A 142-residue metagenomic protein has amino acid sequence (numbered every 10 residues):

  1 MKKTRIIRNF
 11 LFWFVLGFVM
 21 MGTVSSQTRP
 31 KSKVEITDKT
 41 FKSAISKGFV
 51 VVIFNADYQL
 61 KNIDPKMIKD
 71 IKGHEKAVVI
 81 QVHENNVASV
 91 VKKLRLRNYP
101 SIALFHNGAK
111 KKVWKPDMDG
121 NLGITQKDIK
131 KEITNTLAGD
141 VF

Functional and structural regions predicted by a protein language model:
M1-N9: Positively charged n-region of N-terminal signal peptides that target proteins for export
L11-G22: Bacterial N-terminal signal peptides
V24-K42: N-terminal "domain-start" segment that seeds a small globular fold
V34-I36, F54-Y58, H74-S89: Thiol-based oxidoreductase modules, predominantly thioredoxin-like and allied folds used for disulfide exchange
D38-I71: Local sequence-structure signature of Cys/Sec-based thiol-disulfide redox active-site neighborhoods
V50-V52, V79, I102: Hydrophobic beta-strand anchors of alpha/beta hydrolase catalytic cores
L94-H106: Structural micro-motif
L104-F142: Non-catalytic, surface beta->alpha helical segment in thiol-disulfide oxidoreductase systems
